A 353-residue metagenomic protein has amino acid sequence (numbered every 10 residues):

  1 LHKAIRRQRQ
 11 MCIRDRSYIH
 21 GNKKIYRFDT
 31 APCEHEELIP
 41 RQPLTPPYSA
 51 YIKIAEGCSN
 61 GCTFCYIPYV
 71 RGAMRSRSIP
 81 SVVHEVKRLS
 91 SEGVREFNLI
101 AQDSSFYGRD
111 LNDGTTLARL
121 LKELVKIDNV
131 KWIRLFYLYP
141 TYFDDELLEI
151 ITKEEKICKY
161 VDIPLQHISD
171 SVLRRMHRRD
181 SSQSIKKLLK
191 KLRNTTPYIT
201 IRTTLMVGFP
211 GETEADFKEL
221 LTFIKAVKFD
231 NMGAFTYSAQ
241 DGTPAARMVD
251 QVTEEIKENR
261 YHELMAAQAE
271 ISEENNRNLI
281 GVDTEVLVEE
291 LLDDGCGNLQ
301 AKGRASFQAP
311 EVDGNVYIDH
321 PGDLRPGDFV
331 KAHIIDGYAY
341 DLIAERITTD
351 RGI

Functional and structural regions predicted by a protein language model:
L1-H2: Short, exposed "boundary/linker" segments that immediately precede the start of a downstream structural module
R6-Q10, R14-Y107, E146, V161 (+5 more regions): Proteins enriched for Cys/Gly/acidic motifs involved in redox and nucleic-acid/cofactor modification
L44-Y48, C58-N60, I157, H167 (+6 more regions): Short flexible coil/turn linkers enriched for glycine and charged/polar residues that connect secondary-structure
C62, V82, L99, L135 (+7 more regions): Conserved, mostly hydrophobic/aromatic
S91-F217, K225: Conserved SAM/AdoMet-binding glycine-rich loop
G108-N129, R175-R179, A239-E270: Radical SAM enzyme [4Fe-4S]-AdoMet core and its adjacent flexible, acidic and glycine-rich loops/tails across
R247-I353: Terminal RNA-binding accessory module
